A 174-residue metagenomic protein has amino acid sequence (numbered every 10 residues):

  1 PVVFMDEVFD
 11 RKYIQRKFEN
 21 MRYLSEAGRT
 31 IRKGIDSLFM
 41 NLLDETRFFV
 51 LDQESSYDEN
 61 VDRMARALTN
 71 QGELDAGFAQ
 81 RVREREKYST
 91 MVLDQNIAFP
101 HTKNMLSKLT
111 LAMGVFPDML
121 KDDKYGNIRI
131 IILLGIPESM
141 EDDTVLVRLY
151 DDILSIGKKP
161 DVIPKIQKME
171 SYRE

Functional and structural regions predicted by a protein language model:
P1-E174: Cytosolic covalent-transfer regions centered on His/Cys nucleophiles that carry phosphoryl or persulfide groups
